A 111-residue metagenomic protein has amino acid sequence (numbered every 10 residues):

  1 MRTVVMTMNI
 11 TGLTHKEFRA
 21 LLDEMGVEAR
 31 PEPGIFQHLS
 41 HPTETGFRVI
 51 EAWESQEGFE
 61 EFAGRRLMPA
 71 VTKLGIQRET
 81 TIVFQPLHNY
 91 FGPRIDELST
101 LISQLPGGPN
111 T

Functional and structural regions predicted by a protein language model:
M1-I50, E54-R65, G75-T111: Short S/T/G/P-rich N-terminal loop/turn motif that feeds into the first structured element of a domain
